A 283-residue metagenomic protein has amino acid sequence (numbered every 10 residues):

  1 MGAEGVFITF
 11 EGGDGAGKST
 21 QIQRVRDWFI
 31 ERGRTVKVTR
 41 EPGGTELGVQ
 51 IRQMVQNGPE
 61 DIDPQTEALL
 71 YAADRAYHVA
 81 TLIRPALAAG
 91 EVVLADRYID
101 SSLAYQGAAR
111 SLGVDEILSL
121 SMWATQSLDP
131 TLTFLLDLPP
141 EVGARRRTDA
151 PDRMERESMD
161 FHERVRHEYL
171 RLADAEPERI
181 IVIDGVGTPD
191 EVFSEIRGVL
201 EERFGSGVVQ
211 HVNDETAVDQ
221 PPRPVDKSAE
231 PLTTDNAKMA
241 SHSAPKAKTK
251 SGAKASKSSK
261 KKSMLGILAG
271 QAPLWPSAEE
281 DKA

Functional and structural regions predicted by a protein language model:
G2, R26, E141-A283: NTP-dependent small-molecule kinase module
I8-F10: Hydrophobic anchor at the beta1->P-loop junction of P-loop NTPases
G15: Walker A (P-loop) phosphate-binding loop of P-loop NTPases
K18: Conserved lysine of the Walker
Q21: Hydrophobic positions on the alpha1 helix immediately C-terminal to the Walker A/P-loop
W28-T125, E195: ATP-dependent small-molecule kinase phosphotransfer cores that center on conserved nucleotide phosphate-binding segments
P42, D74, Y98, L138 (+2 more regions): Short beta->alpha linker loops
R97, S101-H167: A glycine- and Lys/Arg-enriched "phosphate-lid" helix/loop adjacent to the NTP-binding pocket of small-molecule kinases
